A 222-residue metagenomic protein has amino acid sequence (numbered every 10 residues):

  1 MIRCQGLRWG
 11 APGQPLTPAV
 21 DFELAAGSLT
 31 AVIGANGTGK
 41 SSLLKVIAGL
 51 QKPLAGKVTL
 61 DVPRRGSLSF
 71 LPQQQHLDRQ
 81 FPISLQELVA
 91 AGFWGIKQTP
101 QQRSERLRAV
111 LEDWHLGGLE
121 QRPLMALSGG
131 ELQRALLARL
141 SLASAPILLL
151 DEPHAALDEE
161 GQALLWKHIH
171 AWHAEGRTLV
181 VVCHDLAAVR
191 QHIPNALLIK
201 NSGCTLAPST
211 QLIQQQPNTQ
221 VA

Functional and structural regions predicted by a protein language model:
A48: Helix-to-loop junction immediately C-terminal to a conserved catalytic motif
Q102-L119: Conserved ABC ATPase "signature" region
P123-L127, E131: Conserved ABC ATPase signature
L148-E152: Catalytic Walker B motif of ABC-type/P-loop ATPase nucleotide-binding domains
E159-G161: Helix N-cap at the start of a conserved alpha-helix in ABC-type nucleotide-binding domains
C183-H184: H-loop/switch region of ABC-family ATPase nucleotide-binding domains
P194-T210: H-loop (His-switch) and adjacent beta-strand-loop-beta switch element of ABC-type ATPase nucleotide-binding domains
